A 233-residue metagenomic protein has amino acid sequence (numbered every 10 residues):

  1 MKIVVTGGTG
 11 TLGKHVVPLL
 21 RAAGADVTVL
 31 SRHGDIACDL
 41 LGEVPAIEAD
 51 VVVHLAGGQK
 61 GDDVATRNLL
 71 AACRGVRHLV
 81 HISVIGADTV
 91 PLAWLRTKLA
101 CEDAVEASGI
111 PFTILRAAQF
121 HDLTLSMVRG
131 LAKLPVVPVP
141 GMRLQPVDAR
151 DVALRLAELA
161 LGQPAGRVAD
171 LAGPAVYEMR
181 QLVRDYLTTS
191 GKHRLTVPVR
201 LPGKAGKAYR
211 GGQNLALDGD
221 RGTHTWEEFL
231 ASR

Functional and structural regions predicted by a protein language model:
K2-A25: N-terminal Rossmann NAD(P)H-binding glycine-rich loop of SDR-like oxidoreductase domains
T6, D63, P91-E102, M142-R150 (+1 more regions): Short-chain dehydrogenase/reductase
T6, L30, L55-A56, L79-V84 (+1 more regions): SDR active-site strand-loop-helix element
G10-T11, R150-R233: Mid/C-terminal beta-alpha module of Rossmann-like enzyme folds, strongest in SDR-family dehydrogenases/epimerases
V29-R74, V84-A93: NAD(P)H-binding glycine-rich loop region in Rossmannoid oxidoreductase-like domains and their noncatalytic homologs
R74-H78, I110: A short helix->loop->beta-strand "cap" motif at the edges of active sites that frequently abuts
S83, D88, E102-L123, A172: Conserved beta-loop-beta element that borders a ligand/cofactor-binding pocket
S126-V147, D151, Q163: A conserved pocket-lining segment of Rossmann-fold NAD(P)-dependent short-chain dehydrogenase/reductase
